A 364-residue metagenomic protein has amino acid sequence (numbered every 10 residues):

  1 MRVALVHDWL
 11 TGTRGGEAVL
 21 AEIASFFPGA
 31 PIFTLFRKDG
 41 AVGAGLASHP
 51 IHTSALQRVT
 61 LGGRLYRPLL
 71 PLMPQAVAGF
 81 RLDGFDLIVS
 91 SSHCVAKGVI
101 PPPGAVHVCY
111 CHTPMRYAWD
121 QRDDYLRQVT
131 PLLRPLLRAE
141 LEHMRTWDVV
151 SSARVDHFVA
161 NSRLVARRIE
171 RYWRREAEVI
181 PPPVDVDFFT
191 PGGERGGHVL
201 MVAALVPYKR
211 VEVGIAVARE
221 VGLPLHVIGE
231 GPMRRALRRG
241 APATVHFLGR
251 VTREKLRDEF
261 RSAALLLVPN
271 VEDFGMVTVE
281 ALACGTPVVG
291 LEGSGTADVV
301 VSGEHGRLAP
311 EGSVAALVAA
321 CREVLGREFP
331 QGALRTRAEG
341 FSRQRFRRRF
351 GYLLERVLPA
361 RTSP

Functional and structural regions predicted by a protein language model:
F26-K97: Active-site donor-binding segments of glycosyltransferases and PAPS-dependent sulfotransferases
L126-F158, A166: Membrane-proximal helix-turn-helix segments that form the acceptor-binding/catalytic region of lipid-linked
V186, T190-H226: Conserved donor-binding/catalytic core segment of Leloir-type glycosyltransferases
R235-R257: Nucleotide-activated donor-binding/catalytic signature segment of Leloir-type glycosyltransferases, i.e., the conserved
R261-D273, T286: Acidic donor-binding loop of glycosyltransferase active sites
L267, P287-E292, V300: Short hydrophobic beta-strand element within catalytic cores of glycosyltransferases and related nucleotide-activated
V301-G303, R307-V314, E323-E328: Conserved acidic donor-binding segment of nucleotide-sugar-dependent glycosyltransferases
G312, G326-V357: A charged, aromatic-enriched C-terminal amphipathic alpha-helix characteristic of glycosyltransferases across folds
